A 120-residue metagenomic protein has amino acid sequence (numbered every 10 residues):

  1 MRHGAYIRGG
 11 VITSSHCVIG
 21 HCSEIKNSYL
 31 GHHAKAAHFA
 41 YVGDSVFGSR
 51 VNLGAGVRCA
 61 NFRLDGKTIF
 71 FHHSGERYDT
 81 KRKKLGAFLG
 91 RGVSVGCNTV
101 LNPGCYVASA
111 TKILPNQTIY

Functional and structural regions predicted by a protein language model:
M1-V95, T99-N102: Flexible, glycine/small-residue-enriched loop-and-beta-strand segment within the central core of proteins
C97, L101-Y120: C-terminal/domain-terminus segments
